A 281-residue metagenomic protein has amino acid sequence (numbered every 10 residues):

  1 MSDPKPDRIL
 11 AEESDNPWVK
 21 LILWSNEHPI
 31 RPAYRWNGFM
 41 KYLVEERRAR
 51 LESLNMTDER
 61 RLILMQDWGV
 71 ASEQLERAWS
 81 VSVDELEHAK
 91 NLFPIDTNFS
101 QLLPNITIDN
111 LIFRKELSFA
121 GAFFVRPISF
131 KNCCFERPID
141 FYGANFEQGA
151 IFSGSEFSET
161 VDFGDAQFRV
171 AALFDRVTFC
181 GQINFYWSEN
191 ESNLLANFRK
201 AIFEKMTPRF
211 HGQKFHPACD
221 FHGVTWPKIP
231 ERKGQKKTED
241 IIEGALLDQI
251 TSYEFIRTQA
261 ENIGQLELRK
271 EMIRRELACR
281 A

Functional and structural regions predicted by a protein language model:
M1-A281: N-terminal leader/targeting and pre-domain segments
